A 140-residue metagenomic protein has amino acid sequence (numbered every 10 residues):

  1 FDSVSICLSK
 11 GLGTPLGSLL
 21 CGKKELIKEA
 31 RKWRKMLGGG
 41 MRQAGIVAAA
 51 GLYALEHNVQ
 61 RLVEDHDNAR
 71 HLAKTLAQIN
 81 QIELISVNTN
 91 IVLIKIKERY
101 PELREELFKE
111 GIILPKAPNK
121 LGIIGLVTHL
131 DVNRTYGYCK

Functional and structural regions predicted by a protein language model:
F1-R99: Active-site C-terminal subdomain of aminotransferase-like
R70, A77-K140: Conserved C-terminal alpha-helix-loop-beta "cap" of PLP-dependent enzymes that closes/shapes the active-site mouth
